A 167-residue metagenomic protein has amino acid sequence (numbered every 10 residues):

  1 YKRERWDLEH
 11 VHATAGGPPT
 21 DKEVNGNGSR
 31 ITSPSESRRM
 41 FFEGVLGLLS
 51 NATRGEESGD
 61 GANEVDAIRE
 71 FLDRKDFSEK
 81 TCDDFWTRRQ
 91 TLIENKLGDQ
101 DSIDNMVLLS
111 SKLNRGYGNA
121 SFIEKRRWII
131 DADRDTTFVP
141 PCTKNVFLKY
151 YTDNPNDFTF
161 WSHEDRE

Functional and structural regions predicted by a protein language model:
Y1-E167: Flexible coil/loop and intrinsically disordered segments
